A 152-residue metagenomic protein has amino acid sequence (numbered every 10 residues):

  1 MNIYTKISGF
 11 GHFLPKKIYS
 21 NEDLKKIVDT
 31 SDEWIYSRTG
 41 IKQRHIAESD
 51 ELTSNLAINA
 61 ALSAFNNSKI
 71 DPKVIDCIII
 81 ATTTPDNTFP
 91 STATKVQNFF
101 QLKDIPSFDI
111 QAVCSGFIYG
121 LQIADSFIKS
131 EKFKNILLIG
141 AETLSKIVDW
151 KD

Functional and structural regions predicted by a protein language model:
M1-D76, F100: Conserved "HGTGT" condensation-loop signature of ketosynthase/thiolase-family condensing enzymes that catalyze
N2, K26, N66-K73, P85-D152: Acyl-thioester C-C bond-transforming condensing/cleaving domain
K6, I79, D109: Conserved beta-strand segments that form the floor/walls of ligand-binding pockets within enzyme and binding domains
S8-F10, A81, I139: Short hydrophobic segments within beta-strands
C77-T83: Short glycine-rich or small-residue beta-strand-to-loop segments that form or flank ligand, phosphate, metal/Fe-S
